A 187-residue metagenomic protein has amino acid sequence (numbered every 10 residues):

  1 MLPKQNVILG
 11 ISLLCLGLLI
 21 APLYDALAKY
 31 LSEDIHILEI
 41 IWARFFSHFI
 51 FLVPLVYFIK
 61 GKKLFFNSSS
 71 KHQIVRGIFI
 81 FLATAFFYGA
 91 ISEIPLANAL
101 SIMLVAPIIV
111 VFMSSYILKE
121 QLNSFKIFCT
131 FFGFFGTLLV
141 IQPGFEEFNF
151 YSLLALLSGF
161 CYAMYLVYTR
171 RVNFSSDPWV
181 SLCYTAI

Functional and structural regions predicted by a protein language model:
L9-C15, V56, K62-F86, F150-S158: Loop-to-transmembrane-helix transition segments
L18-A26, V53, G77-A85, P107-F112 (+2 more regions): Hydrophobic/small/kink-forming positions within alpha-helical transmembrane segments of polytopic membrane proteins
K29, I37, L52, E147-I187: Transmembrane alpha-helical segments that form core, pore/gating elements of small-molecule transporters/exporters
E33-E39, F86-M103, S175-P178: Structural motif at transmembrane-helix junctions in multi-pass transporters
F46-I50, F134: Small-residue-rich packing faces within the transmembrane alpha-helices of Major Facilitator Superfamily
G89-P95, I141-F150, R171-F174: Membrane-interface helix caps and helix-loop-helix hairpins in membrane proteins
A106-F128: C-terminal transmembrane-helix exit sites in multi-pass transporters
F125-I141: Hydrophobic transmembrane alpha-helices of multi-pass small-molecule transport proteins
